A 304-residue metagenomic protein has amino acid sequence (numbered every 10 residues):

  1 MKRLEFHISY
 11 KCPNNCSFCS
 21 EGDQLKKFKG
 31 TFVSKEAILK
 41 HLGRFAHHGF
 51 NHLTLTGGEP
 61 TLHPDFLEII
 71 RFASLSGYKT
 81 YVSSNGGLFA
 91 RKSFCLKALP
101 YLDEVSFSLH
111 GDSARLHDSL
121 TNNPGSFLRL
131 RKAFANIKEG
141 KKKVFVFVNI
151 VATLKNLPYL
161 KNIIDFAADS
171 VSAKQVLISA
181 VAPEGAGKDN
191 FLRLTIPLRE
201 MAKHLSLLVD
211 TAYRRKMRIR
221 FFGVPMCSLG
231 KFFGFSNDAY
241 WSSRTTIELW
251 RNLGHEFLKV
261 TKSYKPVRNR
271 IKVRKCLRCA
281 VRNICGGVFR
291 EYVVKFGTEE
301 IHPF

Functional and structural regions predicted by a protein language model:
K2-K35, R282: Canonical Radical SAM [4Fe-4S] cluster-binding loop centered on the CxxxCxxC motif and its immediate flanking residues
C16, V82, L208: Conserved, mostly hydrophobic/aromatic
S17-S20, L67, H117-D118, R290: A short local structural element in Rossmann-fold oxidoreductases
F28, R115, N123-R131, A135 (+3 more regions): Radical SAM enzyme [4Fe-4S]-AdoMet core and its adjacent flexible, acidic and glycine-rich loops/tails across
K35-L55, H63-A180: Radical SAM/AdoMet-radical enzyme domain recognition
E59: Conserved G/P- and acidic residue-centered "switch" motifs that form tight phosphate/ATP-binding loops in soluble
A239-F304: Flexible mid-to-C-terminal extensions adjoining Fe-S/redox cofactors in radical SAM and related proteins
